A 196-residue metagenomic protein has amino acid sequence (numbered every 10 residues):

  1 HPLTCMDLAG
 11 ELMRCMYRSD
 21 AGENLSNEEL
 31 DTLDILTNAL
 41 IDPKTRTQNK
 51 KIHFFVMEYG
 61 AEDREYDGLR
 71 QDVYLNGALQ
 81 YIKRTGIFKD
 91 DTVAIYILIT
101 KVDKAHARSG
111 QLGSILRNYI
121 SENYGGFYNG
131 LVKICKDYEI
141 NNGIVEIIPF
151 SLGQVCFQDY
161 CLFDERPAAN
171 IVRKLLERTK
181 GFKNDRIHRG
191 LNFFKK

Functional and structural regions predicted by a protein language model:
H1, E29-D34, N76-L79: Short linear interaction motifs
H1-R18: Switch I (G2) and immediately adjacent beta-strands of P-loop GTPase domains
R14-E65: Inter-motif core of Ras-like GTPase G domains
A39, Q48-K196: Conserved GTP-binding G-domain of TRAFAC-class P-loop NTPases and closely related GTPase folds
